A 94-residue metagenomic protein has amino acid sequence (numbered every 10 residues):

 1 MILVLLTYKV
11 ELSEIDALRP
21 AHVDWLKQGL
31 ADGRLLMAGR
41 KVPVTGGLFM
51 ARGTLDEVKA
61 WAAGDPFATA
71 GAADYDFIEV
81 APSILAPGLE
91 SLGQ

Functional and structural regions predicted by a protein language model:
M1-Q94: Conserved, structured core segments of small domains
